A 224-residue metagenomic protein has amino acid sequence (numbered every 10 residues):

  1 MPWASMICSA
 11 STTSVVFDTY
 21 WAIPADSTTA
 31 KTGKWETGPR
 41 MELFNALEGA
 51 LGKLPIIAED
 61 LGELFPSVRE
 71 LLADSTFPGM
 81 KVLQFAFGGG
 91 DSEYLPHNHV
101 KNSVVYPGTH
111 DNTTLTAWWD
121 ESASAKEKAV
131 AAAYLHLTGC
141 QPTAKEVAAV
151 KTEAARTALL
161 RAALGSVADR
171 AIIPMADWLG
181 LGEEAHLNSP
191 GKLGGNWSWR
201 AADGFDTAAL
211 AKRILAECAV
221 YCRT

Functional and structural regions predicted by a protein language model:
M1-T224: Catalytic cores of glycan-processing enzymes that make or break glycosidic bonds
